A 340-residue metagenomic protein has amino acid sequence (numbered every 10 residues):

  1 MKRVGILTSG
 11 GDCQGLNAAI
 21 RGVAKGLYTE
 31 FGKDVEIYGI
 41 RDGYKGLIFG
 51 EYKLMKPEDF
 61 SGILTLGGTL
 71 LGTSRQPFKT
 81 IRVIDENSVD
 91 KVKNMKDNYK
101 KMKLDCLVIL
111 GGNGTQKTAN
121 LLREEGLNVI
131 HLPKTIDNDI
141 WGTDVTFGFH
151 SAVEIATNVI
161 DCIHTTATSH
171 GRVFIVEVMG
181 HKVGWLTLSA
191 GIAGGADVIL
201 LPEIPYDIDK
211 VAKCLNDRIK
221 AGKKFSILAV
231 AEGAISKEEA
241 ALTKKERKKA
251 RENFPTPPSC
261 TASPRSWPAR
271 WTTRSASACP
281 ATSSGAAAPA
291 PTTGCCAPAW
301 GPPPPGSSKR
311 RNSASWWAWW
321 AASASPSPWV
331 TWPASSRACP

Functional and structural regions predicted by a protein language model:
M1-T8, A19-D105, G114, S236-A241 (+6 more regions): A cross-family phosphate/adenosyl-ligand binding-site feature
L7-T8, G39-R41, G72, I109-G111 (+6 more regions): Short beta-strand segments
C13-V23, L47-I48, V92-K93, L104-N120 (+6 more regions): Short glycine/serine/threonine-rich phosphate/pyrophosphate-binding segments that cradle anionic phosphate groups
R21-E30, L54-D59, L121-H131, F147-S151 (+1 more regions): A glycine- and small-aliphatic-rich helix-loop capping segment at beta-alpha/alpha-beta transitions that lines
E30-G32, E36, L122-T146, L200-D207: Short, acidic/small-residue loops that bind anionic groups at enzyme active sites
N98, I109-G111, K117-L121, F149-H170 (+1 more regions): Accessory alpha-helical/coil subdomains and C-terminal extensions that flank or cap enzyme catalytic cores
G142-V153, A287-G294: Short beta-strand elements at the ligand-binding edges of bilobed clamshell
